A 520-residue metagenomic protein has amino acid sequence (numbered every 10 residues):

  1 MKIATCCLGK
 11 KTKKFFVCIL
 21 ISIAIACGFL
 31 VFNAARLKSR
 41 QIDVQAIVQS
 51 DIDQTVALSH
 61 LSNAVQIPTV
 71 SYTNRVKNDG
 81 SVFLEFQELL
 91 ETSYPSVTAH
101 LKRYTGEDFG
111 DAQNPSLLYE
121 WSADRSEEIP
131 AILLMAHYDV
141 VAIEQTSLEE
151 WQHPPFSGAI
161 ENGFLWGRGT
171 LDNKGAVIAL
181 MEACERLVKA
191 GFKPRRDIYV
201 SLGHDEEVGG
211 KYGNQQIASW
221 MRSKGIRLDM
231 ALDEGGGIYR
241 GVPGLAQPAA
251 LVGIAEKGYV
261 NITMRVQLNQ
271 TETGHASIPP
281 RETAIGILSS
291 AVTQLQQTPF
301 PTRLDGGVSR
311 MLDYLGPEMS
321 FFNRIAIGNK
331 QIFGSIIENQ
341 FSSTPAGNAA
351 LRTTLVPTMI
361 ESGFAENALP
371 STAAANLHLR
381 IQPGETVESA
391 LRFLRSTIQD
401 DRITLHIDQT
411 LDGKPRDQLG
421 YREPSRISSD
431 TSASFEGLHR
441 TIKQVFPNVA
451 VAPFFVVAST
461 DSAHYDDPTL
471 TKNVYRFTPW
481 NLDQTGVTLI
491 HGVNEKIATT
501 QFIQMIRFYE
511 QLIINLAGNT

Functional and structural regions predicted by a protein language model:
M1-K10: N-terminal Lys/Arg-rich, disordered targeting/topogenic segments
K13-L20, I25-Q54, S59, G237-P248 (+3 more regions): Metal-dependent amide/peptide-bond hydrolase catalytic core, centered on the "pita-bread" metallohydrolase fold
I25-R168, K189-R195, L377: Acidic/His- and Gly-rich active-site-bordering loop/insert found across diverse amide/peptide-bond hydrolases
S71-Y72, R125, Y138-V141, D205-G209 (+3 more regions): Solvent-exposed loop/turn segments at secondary-structure junctions within structured extracellular/periplasmic domains
R75-V76, I143-L148, G210-N214, V242-G244 (+2 more regions): Short, solvent-exposed loop/turn and secondary-structure capping segments
A99, E128-A131, P194-I198, I226-D229 (+3 more regions): Loop/turn elements at helix/coil->beta-strand transitions in domains of secreted/extracellular proteins
F164-V252: Acidic/histidine-rich catalytic neighborhood of metal-dependent amide-processing enzymes
